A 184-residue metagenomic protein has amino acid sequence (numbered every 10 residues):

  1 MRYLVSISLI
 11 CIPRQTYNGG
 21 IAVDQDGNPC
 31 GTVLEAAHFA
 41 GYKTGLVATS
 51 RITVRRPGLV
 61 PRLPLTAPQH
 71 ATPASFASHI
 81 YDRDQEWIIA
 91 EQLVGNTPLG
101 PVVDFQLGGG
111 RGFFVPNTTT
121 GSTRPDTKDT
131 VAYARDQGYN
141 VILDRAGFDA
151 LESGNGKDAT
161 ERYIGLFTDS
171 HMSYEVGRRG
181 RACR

Functional and structural regions predicted by a protein language model:
M1-I164, D169-Y174, G180: N-terminal catalytic scaffold of extracellular/periplasmic and nuclease hydrolases that process anionic headgroups
A182-R184: Long hydrophobic segments that form regular secondary structure
